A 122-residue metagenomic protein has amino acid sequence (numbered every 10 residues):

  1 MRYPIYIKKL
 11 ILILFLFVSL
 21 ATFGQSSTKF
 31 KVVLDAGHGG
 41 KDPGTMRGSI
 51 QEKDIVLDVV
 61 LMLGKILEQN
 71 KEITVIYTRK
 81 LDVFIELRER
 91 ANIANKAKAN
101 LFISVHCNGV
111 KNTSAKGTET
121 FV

Functional and structural regions predicted by a protein language model:
R2, F23-S26: Short linear recognition/processing motifs and adjacent strand/loop elements at protein termini and domain edges
R2-I11: Bacterial N-terminal signal peptides that target proteins for export
L10, L14-F15, V59: Short intrinsically disordered, low-complexity coil segments enriched in acidic
F15-G24: Hydrophobic h-region of N-terminal signal peptides that target proteins for export in Gram-negative bacteria
Q25-V122: Catalytic-core regions of hydrolytic enzymes
